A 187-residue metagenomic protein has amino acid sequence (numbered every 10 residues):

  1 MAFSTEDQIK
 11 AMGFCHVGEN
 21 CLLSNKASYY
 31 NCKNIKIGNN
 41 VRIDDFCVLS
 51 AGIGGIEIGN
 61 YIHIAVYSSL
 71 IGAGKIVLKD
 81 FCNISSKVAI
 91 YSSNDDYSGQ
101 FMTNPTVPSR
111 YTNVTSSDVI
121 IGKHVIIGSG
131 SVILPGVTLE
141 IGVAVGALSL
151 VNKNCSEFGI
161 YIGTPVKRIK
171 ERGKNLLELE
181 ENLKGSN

Functional and structural regions predicted by a protein language model:
M1-A11, S24, K184-N187: Membrane-proximal basic amphipathic "stem/tether" segments
F3-E6, N25-I37, R42-I133, T164 (+1 more regions): Flexible, glycine/small-residue-enriched loop-and-beta-strand segment within the central core of proteins
V88, D95-D96, T138, S149-L150 (+2 more regions): Flexible glycine-rich beta->alpha loop in the catalytic core of nucleotide-sugar glycosyltransferases
V119-I120, S129-V143, S149-N152: Beta-rich strand-turn-strand
V145, G163: Conserved G/P- and acidic residue-centered "switch" motifs that form tight phosphate/ATP-binding loops in soluble
E157-G159, P165-E180: Conserved beta-strand-loop-alpha-helix hinge in the C-terminal portion of ABC ATPase nucleotide-binding domains
